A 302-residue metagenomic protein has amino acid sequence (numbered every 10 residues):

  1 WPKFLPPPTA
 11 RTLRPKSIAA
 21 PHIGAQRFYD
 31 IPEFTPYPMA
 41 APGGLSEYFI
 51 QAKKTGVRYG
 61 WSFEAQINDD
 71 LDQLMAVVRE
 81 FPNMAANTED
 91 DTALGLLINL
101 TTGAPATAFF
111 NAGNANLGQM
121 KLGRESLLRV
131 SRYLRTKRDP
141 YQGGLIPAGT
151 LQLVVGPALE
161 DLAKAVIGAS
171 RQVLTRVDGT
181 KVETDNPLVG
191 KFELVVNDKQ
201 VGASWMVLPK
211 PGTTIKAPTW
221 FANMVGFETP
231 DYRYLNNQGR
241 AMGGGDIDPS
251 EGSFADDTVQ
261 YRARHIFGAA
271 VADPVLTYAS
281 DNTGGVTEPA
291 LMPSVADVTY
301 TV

Functional and structural regions predicted by a protein language model:
W1-T55: Assembly/oligomerization interface modules of large self-assembling protein complexes
T55-V57, L151: Short amphipathic alpha-helical segments
V57, W61-P140: Alpha-helical scaffold segments that mediate packing/assembly in large oligomeric complexes
I67-D70, L145, G252-F254: Exposed beta-sheet edge/beta-hairpin loop segments within beta-rich domains
K121, R129-T136, Q152, A158-V302: Sequence/fold signature of self-assembling virion shell proteins
Y141-L145, N197: Short, flexible, solvent-exposed loop/turn segments with mixed acidic/basic and small polar residues
I146-T150: Short gly/pro-enriched beta-turn/loop segments at secondary-structure junctions
